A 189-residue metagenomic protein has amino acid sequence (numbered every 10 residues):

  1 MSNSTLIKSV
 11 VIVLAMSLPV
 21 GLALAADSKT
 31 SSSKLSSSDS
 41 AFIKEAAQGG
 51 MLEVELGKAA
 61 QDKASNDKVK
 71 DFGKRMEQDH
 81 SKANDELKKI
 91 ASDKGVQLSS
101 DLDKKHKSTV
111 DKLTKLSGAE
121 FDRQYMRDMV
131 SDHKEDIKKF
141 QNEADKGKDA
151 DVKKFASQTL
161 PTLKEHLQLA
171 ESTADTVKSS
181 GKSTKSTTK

Functional and structural regions predicted by a protein language model:
S2-K189: His/Met- and acidic-residue-enriched segments that coordinate or traffic transition-metal cofactors and support
